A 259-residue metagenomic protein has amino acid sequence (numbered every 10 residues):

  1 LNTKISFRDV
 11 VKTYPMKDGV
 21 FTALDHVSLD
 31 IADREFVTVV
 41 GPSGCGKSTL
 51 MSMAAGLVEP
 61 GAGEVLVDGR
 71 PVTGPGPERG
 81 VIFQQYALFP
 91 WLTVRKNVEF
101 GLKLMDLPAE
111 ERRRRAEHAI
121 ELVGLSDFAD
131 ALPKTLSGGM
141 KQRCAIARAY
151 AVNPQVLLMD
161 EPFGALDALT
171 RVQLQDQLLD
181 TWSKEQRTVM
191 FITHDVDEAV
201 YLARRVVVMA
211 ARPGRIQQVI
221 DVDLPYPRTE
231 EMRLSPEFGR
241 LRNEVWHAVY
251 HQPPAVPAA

Functional and structural regions predicted by a protein language model:
V40-P42: The feature captures the beta-strand-to-loop junction immediately N-terminal to the Walker
A55: Helix-to-loop junction immediately C-terminal to a conserved catalytic motif
G63-P75: Conserved ABC transporter NBD signature motif
L92-F100: Short coil-to-helix segment of the ABC ATPase nucleotide-binding domain corresponding to the Q-loop/switch region
E99, K103, E110-F128, D180: Conserved ABC ATPase "signature" region
L132-L136, M140: Conserved ABC ATPase signature
A151-Q155: A short, proline-enriched helix->beta-strand linker immediately N-terminal to the Walker B motif in ABC-type P-loop
